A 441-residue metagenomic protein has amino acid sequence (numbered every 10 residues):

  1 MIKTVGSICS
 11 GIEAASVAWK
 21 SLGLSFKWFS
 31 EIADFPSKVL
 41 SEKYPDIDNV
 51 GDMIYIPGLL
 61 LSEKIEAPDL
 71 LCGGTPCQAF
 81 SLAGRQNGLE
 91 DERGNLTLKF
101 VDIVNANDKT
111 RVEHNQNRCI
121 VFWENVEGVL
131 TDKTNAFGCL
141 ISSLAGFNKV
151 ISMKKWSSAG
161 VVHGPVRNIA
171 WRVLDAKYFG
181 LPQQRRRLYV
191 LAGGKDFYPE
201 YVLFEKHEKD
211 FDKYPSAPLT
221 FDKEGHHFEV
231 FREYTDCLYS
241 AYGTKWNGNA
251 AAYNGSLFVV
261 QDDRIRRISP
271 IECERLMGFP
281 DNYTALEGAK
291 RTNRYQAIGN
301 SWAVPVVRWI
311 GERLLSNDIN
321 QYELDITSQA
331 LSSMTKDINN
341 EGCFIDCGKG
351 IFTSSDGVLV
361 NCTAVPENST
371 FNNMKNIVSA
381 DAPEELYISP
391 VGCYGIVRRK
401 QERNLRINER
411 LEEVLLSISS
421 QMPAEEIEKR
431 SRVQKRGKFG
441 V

Functional and structural regions predicted by a protein language model:
V5-W19, E66-G84, V121-E127, V190-G194 (+5 more regions): Conserved proline-anchored active-site loop of SAM-dependent methyltransferases that bridges a beta-strand
A14, A18-S25, K43: A short, Lys/Arg-enriched amphipathic alpha-helix followed by its capping loop at the start of a domain
S30-A33, E124-N125: Conserved acidic E/D residue at the C-terminus of a beta-strand in Rossmann-like folds
F35-K38: Short alpha-helix immediately C-terminal to the canonical SAM-binding loop
L40-N49: Short, conserved SAM-binding/catalytic segment of Class I S-adenosyl-L-methionine-dependent methyltransferases
V50-I54, V173-D175: Short loop/edge segments at beta-strand edges and connector loops that shape dinucleotide/nucleotide cofactor-binding
L59-P68, F80-R266: Class I S-adenosyl-L-methionine
K154, L219-V441: C-terminal target-recognition/interaction regions appended to catalytic cores
